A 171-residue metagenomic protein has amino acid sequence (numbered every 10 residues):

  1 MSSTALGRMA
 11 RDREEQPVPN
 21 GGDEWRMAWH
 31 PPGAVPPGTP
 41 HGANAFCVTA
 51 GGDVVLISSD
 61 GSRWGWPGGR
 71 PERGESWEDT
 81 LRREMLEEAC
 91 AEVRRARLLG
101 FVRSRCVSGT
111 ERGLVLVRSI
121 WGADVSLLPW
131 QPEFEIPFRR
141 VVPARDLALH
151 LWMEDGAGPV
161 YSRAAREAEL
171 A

Functional and structural regions predicted by a protein language model:
S2-N44: Acidic, metal-coordinating catalytic segment for phosphate/diphosphate chemistry, firing primarily on the Nudix
W25, H41-A43, G52, V117-S119 (+1 more regions): Change "...and in nucleic-acid phosphodiester-cleaving endonucleases..." to "...and in nucleic-acid processing enzymes
P37, F46, W130-P132: Short secondary-structure boundary/capping segments
P37, R63-G65, S104-V107: Short, solvent-exposed loop/turn segments at secondary-structure junctions
C47-T49, D124-V125: Residue-level signal for short segments within beta-strands and strand-turn junctions of well-structured beta-sheet
V48-E88: Conserved Nudix-box catalytic region and its N-terminal flanking loop in Nudix hydrolases and closely related
P71-R97, V102-G156: Unchanged
L149-A171: Charged phosphate-binding loop/patch that engages nucleotide di/tri-phosphates or the phosphate backbone of nucleic
